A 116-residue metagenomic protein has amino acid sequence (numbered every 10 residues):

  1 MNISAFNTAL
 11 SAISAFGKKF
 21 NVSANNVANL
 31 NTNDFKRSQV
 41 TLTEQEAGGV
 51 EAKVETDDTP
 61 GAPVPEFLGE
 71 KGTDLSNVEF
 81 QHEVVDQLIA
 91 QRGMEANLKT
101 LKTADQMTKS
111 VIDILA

Functional and structural regions predicted by a protein language model:
M1-A116: Amphipathic alpha-helical polymerization modules
